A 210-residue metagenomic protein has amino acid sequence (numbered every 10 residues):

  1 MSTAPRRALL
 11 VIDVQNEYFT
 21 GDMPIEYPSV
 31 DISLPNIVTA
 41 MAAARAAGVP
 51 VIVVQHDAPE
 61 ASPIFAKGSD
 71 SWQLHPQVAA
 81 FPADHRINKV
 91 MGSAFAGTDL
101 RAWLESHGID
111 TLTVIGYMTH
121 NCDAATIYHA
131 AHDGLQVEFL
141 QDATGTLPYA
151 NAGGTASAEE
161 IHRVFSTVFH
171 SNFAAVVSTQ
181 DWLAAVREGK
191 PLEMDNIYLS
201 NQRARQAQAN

Functional and structural regions predicted by a protein language model:
S2-A8, P35-A42, I64-N210: Active-site-adjacent betaalpha module
P5, M23-I52: A short alpha/beta connector and helix-capping loop motif
L9-V14: N-terminal nucleotide-binding beta1-loop-alpha1 segment
E17-T20, L147-Y149: Short acidic/His/Gly/Ser-rich catalytic and metal-binding motifs that mark active-site loops of diverse hydrolases
Y18-F19, I52-D57, Q77-R86: Short, basic/glycine-rich phosphate-binding loops at helix/coil junctions that contact nucleotide phosphates
M23-V30, S62-F65, G154-T155: Short glycine-enriched, charge-decorated loop/helix-capping segments at active-site entrances that position
A47-I64: Short hydrophobic interaction/assembly module
